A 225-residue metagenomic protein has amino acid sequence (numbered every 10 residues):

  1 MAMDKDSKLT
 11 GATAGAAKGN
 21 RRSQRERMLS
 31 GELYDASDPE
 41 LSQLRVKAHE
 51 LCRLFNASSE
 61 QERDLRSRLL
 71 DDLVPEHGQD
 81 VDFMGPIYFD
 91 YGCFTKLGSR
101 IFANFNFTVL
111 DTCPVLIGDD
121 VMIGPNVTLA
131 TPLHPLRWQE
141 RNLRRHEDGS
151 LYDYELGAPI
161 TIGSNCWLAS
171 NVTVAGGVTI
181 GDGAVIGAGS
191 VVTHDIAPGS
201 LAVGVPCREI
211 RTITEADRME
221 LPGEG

Functional and structural regions predicted by a protein language model:
M1-D80, L136-Q139, V205-G225: Terminal amphipathic alpha-helical/low-complexity segments used for targeting or macromolecular assembly
R25-E26, L73, Y152, A158-P159 (+1 more regions): Short secondary-structure boundary/capping segments
L29, T161-G163, A197: Residue-level recognition of short, solvent-exposed, well-ordered loop/turn junctions that link secondary-structure
E62, M84-F89: Arg/Lys-rich RNA-binding interfaces used to dock onto structured RNA substrates
Q79, D119, S164, D182-G183 (+1 more regions): Short acidic capping loops at alpha-helix termini that bridge into adjacent secondary structure
I87-L97, F102-V178, V205-P206, R211-P222: Flexible, glycine/small-residue-enriched loop-and-beta-strand segment within the central core of proteins
T173-V203, C207: C-terminal/domain-terminus segments
